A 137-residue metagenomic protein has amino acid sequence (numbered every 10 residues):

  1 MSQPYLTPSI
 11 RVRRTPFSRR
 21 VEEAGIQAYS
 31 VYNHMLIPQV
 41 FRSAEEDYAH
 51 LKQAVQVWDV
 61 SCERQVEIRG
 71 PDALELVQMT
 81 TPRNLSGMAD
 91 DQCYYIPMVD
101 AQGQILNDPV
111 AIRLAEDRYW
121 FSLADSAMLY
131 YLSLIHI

Functional and structural regions predicted by a protein language model:
M1-V99, Q104: Acidic, proline/glycine-enriched N-terminal capping motif
P71, A124-L129: Helix N-cap motif at beta-to-alpha junctions
V110-A111: Glycine-rich, Trp-frequent "lid" loop and neighboring beta-strands that shape and gate the flavin cofactor pocket
L132: Extracellular/oxidizing-compartment recognition motifs
I135-I137: Conserved small/polar residues in nucleotide/adenosyl-binding loops
